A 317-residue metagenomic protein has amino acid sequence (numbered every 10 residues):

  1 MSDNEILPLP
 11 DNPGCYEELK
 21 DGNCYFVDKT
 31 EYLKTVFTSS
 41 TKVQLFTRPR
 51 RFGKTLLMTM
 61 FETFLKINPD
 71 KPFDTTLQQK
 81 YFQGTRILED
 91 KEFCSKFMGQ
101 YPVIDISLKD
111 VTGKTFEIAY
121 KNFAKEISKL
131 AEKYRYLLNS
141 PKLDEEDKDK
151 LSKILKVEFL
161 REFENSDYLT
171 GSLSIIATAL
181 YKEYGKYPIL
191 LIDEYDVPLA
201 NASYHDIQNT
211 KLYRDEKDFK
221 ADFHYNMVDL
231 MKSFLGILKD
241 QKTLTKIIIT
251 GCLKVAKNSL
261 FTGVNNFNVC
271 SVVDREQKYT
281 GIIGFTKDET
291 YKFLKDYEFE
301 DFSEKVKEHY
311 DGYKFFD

Functional and structural regions predicted by a protein language model:
N4-K34, S40: N-terminal pre-Walker A segment at the start of P-loop NTPase domains
D11-G14, D105, K109-I118, N122-T170 (+1 more regions): Conserved P-loop NTPase mechanochemical-coupling segment
N12, D28, K34, T38 (+1 more regions): P-loop NTPase motor core
K42-M60: Walker A/P-loop nucleotide-binding motif
M98, T178-I189, S203-Y204: Short basic/glycine-enriched coil/helix segment immediately N-terminal to the Walker B
D105, I189-D193, D229-S233, T245-C252: Structural recognition of the conserved hydrophobic beta-strand(s) that form the central parallel beta-sheet of P-loop
A131, S172-Y184, L212-I247: Substrate-engagement module of ASCE P-loop NTPases
A256-N265, C270-D317: Amphipathic alpha-helical segments of the small helical/lid subdomains adjacent to P-loop NTPase cores
